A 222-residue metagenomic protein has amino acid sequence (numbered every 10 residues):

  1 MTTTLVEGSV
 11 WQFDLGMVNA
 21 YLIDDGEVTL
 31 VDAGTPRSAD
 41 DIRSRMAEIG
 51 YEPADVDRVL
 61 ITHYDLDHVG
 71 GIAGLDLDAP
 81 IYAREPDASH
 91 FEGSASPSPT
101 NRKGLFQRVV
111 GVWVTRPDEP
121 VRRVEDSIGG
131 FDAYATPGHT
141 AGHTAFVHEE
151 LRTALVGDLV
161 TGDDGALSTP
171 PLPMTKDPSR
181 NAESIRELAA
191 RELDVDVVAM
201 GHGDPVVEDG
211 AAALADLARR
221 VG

Functional and structural regions predicted by a protein language model:
M1-W11, A39, V59-L60, S96-G104 (+3 more regions): Haloarchaeal acidic low-complexity proteome signature biased toward cell-envelope/secretome components but also
T2-E48, A145-G162: Conserved beta-strand hairpin/beta-sheet module of binuclear metal-dependent hydrolase folds, prominently
D25-E27, L75-P80, G129-D132, E149-R152 (+1 more regions): Short glycine/proline-enriched coil/turn segments at helix->beta-strand junctions
T29-V31, L60, I81, T153-L155 (+1 more regions): Residue-level marker for buried hydrophobic side chains located in beta-strands that build the well-ordered beta-sheet
P36-R37, D132-A135, A141-D216: Metallo-beta-lactamase
A39-A83: Active-site metal-binding motif and surrounding structural segment of the metallo-beta-lactamase
Y82-A95, E150-L155: Short, solvent-exposed beta-strand-terminating loops
D87-A135, K176, R180-A189: Metallo-beta-lactamase
